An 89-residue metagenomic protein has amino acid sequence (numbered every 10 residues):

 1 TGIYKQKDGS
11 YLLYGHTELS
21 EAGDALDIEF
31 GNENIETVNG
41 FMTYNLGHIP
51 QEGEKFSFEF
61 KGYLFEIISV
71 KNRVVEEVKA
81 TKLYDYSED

Functional and structural regions predicted by a protein language model:
T1-D89: Cytosolic regulatory modules rich in charged/polar residues
